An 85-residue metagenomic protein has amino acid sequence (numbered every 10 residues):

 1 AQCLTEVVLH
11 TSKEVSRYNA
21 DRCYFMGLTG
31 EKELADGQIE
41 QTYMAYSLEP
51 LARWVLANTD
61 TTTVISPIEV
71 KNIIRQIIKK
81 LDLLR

Functional and structural regions predicted by a protein language model:
A1-R85: Polybasic (Lys/Arg-rich)
